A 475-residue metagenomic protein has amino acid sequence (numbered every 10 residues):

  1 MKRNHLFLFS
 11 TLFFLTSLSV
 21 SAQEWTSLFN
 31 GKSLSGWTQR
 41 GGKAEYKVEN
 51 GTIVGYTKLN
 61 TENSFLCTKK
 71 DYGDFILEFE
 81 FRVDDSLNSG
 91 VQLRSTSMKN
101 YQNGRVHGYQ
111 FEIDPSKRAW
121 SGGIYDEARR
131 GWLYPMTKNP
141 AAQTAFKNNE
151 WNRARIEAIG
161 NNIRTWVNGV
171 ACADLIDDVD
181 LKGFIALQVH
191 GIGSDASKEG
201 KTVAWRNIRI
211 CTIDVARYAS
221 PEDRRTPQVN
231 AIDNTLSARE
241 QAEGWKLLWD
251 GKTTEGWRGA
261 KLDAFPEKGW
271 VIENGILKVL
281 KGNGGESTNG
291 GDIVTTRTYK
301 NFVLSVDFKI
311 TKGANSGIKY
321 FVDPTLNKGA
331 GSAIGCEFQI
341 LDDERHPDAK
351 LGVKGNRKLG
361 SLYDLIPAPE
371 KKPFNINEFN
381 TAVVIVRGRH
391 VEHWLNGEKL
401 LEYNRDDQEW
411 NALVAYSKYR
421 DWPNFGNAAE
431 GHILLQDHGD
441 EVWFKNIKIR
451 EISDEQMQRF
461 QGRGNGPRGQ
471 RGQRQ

Functional and structural regions predicted by a protein language model:
M1-Q23: Bacterial Sec-dependent N-terminal signal peptides
A22-Q475: Carbohydrate-interacting regions of secretory-pathway proteins
